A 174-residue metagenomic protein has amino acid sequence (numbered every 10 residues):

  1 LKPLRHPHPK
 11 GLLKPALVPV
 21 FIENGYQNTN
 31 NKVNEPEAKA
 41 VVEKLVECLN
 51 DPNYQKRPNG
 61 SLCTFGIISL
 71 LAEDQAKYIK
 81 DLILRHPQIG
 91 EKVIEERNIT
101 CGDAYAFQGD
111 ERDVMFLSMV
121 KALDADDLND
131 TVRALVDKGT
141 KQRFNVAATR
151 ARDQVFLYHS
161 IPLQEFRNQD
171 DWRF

Functional and structural regions predicted by a protein language model:
L1-C48, D110-R112, V146-F174: Helicase-core coupling region on the C-terminal RecA-like lobe
P9-G11, R57-G60, F107-Q108: A short beta-turn/loop motif at secondary-structure boundaries
A16-P19, L62-T64, N98, V114: Beta-strand-rich binding-surface signature of beta-sandwich/beta-barrel folds used to engage anionic ligands
E23-G25, L71-E73, V120-K121, I161: Residue-level signal for short, function-critical loop segments
N31-N34, S69, D137: Hydrophobic alpha-helical scaffolding
K39-E43, E73, K77, D81 (+3 more regions): Feature representing long, continuous alpha-helical segments
E47-C101: Conserved helicase motor "Helicase C" RecA-like lobe of SF1/SF2 P-loop NTPases
G90-E91, E95-F174: Conserved RecA-like P-loop NTPase helicase motor core
